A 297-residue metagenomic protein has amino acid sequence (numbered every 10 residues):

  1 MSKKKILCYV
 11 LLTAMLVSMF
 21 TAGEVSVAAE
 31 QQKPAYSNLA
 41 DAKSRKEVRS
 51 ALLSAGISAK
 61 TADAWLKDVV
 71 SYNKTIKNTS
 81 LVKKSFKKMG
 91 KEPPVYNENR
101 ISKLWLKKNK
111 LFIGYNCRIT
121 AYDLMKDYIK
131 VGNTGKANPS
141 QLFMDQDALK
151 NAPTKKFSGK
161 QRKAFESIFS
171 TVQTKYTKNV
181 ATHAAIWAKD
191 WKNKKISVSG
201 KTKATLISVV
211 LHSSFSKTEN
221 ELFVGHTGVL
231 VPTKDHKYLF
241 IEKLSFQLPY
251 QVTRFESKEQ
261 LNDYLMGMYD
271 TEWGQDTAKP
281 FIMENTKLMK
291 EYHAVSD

Functional and structural regions predicted by a protein language model:
K4-V25: Sec-dependent N-terminal signal peptides of Gram-positive bacterial secreted proteins and lipoproteins
A22-D297: Cysteine-nucleophile amide-bond enzymes
